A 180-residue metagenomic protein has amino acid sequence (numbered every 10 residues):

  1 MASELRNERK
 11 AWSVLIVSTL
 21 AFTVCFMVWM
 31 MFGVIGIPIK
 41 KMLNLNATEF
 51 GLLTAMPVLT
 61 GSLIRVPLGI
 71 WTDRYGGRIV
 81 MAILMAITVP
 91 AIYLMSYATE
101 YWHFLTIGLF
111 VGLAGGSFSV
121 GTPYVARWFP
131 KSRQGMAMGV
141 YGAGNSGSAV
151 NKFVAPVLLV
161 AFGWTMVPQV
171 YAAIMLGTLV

Functional and structural regions predicted by a protein language model:
S13-A47, L68: Extracytoplasmic
M30, V58-V66, G116, S148-V150: Residue-level signature of mid-helix packing/kink "hotspots" within the transmembrane helices of 12-pass Major
I39-K40, W71-T72, V157-G163: Interfacial helix-cap and linker-helix signal at transmembrane-aqueous boundaries of multi-pass secondary transporters
N46-T54: Juxtamembrane helix-start elements in MFS-like secondary transporters
L63-W102: Conserved MFS/SLC helix-loop-helix module at the cytosolic interface between two early adjacent transmembrane helices
M85, V89-I92, I107-G108, A172-L179: A generic transmembrane-helix signature of 12-TM secondary carrier transporters
I107-G144: Cytoplasmic helix-loop-helix junction between adjacent transmembrane helices in 12-TM secondary transporters
V140-V180: Helix-loop-helix hairpin linking two adjacent transmembrane segments in secondary transporters
